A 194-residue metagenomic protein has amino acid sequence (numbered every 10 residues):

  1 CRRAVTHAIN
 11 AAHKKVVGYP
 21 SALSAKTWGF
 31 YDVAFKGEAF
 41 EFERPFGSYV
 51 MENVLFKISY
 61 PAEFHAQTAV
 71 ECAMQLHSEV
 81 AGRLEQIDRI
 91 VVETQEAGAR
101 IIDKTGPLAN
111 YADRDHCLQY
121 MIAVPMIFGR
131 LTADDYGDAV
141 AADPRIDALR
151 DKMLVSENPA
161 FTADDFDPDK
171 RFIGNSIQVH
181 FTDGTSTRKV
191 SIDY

Functional and structural regions predicted by a protein language model:
R2-T6, N10-Y194: Terminal-appendage/accessory-domain detector
